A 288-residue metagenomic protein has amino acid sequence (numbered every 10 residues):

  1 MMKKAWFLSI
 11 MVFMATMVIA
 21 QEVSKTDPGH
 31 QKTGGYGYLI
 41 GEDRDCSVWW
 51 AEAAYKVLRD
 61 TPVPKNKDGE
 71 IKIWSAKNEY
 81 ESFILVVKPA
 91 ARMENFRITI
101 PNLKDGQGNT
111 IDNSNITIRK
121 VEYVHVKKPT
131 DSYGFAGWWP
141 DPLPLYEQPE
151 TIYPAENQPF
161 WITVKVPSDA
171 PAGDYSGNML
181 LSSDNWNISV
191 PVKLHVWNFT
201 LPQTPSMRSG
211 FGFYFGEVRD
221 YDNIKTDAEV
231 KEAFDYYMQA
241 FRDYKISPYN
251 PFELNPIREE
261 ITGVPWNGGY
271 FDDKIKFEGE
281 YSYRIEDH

Functional and structural regions predicted by a protein language model:
M1-K3: N-terminal secretory signal peptides that target proteins for export/translocation
A5-A15: Sec-dependent N-terminal signal peptides
T16-A20: Sec/Tat signal peptide C-region and signal peptidase I cleavage site
Q21-E70, W186-A228: Long, low-complexity ectodomains and other extracytoplasmic segments of secretory-pathway proteins
E22-K67, A90-I162: Surface-exposed binding patches on compact interaction domains or structured appendages
D68-N95, Y236: Contiguous beta-strand segments within globular domains
V86-K104, E147-S206: Extended acidic/polar, glycine-enriched regions that form or flank non-catalytic beta-rich accessory modules
N187-H288: An acidic-aromatic substrate-binding cleft motif
